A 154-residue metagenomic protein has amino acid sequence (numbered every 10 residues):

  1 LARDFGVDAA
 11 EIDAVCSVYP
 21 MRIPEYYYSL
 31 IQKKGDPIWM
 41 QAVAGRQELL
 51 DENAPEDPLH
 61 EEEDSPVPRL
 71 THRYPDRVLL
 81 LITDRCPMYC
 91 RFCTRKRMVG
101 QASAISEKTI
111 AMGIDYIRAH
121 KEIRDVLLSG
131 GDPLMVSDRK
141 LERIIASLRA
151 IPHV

Functional and structural regions predicted by a protein language model:
L1-R73: Flexible, acidic/Gly-rich N-terminal and inter-domain linker regions that tether and position cofactor-handling modules
H60-L81, R91-V154: Conserved Radical SAM active-site core
R85-Y89: Short pre-active-site segment immediately N-terminal to redox-active cysteine/selenocysteine motifs in thiol-based
